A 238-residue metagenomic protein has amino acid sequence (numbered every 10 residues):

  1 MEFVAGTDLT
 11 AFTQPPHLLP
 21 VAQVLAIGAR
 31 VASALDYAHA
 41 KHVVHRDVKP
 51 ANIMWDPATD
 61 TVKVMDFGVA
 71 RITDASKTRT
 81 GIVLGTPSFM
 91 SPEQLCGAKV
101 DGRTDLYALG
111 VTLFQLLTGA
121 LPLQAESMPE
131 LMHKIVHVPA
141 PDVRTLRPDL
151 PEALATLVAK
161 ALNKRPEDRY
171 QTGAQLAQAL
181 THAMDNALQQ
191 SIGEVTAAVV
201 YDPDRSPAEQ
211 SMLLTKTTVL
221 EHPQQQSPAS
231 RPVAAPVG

Functional and structural regions predicted by a protein language model:
E2-D8, F12: Conserved short submotifs of the Hanks-type protein kinase catalytic core that shape the nucleotide-binding pocket
H17-A32: Conserved short alpha-helix within the protein kinase catalytic core
A29, L35, A51-M54, T86-G193: C-terminal lobe helix-coil module of Hanks-type protein kinase domains
S33-V43: Protein kinase catalytic-loop region centered on the HRD/HxD motif
V43-P50, W55: Catalytic-loop of the protein kinase fold
I53-V64: Conserved protein kinase catalytic/activation segment
T156, E167, Q171-A234: Juxtacatalytic C-terminal regulatory tail of Ser/Thr protein kinases
